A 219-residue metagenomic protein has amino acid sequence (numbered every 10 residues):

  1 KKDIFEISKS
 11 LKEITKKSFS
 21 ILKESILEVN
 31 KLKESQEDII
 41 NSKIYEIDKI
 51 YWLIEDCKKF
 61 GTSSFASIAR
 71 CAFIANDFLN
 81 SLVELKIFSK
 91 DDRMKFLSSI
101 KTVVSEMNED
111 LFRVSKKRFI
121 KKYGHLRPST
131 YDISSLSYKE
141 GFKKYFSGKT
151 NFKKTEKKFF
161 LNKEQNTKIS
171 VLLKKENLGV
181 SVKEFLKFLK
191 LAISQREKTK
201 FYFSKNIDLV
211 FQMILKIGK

Functional and structural regions predicted by a protein language model:
K1-K219: Contiguous hydrophobic, helix-prone segments at protein termini that mediate membrane targeting/anchoring
